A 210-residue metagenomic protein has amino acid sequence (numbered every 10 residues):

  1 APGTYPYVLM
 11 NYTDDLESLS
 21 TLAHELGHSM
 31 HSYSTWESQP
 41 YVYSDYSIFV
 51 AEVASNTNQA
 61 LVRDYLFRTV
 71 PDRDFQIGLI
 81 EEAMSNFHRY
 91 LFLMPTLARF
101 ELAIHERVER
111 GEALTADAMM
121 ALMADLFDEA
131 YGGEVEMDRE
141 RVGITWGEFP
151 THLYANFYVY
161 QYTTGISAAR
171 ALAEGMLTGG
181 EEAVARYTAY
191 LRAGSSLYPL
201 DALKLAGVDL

Functional and structural regions predicted by a protein language model:
A1, L9, R141-T145: Long, charged, glycine-rich C-terminal linkers/tails
P2-A23: Short pre-active-site segment immediately N-terminal to the catalytic Zn-binding motif
Y7-N11, S38-I48, L79-N86, H105-R107 (+1 more regions): Short beta-alpha connecting loops at secondary-structure transitions that line or flank enzyme active sites
S18, Y46-V50, Q76, H88 (+1 more regions): Conserved acidic
S20-T21, S32-N56: Post-HEXXH active-site segment of zinc metalloproteases
L22, M30, T57-A60, R68 (+3 more regions): C-terminal, non-catalytic "cap/extension" segments appended to globular domains
V42, L61-Y65: Extended, non-catalytic scaffold segments that flank or surround catalytic motifs
